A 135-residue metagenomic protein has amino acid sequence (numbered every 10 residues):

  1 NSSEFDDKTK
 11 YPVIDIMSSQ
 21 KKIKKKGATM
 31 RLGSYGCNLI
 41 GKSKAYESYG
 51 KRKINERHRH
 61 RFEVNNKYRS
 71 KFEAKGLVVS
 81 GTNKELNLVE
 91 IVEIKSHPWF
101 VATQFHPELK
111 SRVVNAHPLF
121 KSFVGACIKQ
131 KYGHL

Functional and structural regions predicted by a protein language model:
N1-L135: Amide-donor transfer/coupling interface in amidating biosynthetic enzymes
